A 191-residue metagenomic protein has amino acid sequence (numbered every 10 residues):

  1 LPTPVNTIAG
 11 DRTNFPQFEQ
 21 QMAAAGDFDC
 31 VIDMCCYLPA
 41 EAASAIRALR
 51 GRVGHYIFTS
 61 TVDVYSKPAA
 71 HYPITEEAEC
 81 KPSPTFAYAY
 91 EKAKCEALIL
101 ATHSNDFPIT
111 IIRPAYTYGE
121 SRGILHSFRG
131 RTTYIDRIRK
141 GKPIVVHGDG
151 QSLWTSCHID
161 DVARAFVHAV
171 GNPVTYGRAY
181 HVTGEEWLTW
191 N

Functional and structural regions predicted by a protein language model:
N6-C30, Y37-I46: Conserved Rossmann-fold cofactor-binding substructure of NAD(P)-dependent oxidoreductases
T61-F86, H103-N105: Active-site "gating" loop of Rossmann-like NAD(P)-dependent oxidoreductase/epimerase domains
Y88-K92: Active-site YXXXK catalytic motif of short-chain dehydrogenase/reductase
E96-G123: Conserved beta-loop-beta element that borders a ligand/cofactor-binding pocket
G119-T133, H168-Y180, E186: Glycine/proline-rich active-site loop of Rossmann-fold NAD(P)-dependent oxidoreductases
D136-C157: A conserved pocket-lining segment of Rossmann-fold NAD(P)-dependent short-chain dehydrogenase/reductase
L153-D160, A179-N191: Substrate-binding strand-loop-helix patch in Rossmann-like NAD(P)-dependent oxidoreductase/epimerase domains
